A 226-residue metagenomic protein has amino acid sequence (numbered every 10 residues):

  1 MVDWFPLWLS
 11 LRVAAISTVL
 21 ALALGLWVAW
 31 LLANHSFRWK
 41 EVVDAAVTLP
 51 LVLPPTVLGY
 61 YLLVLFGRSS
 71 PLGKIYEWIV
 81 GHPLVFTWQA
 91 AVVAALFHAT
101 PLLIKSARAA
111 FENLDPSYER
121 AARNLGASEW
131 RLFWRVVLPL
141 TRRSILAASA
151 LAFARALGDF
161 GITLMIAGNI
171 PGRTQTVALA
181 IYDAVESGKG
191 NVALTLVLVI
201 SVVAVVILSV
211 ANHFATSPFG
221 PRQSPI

Functional and structural regions predicted by a protein language model:
M1-F5, I166-V205: Interhelical loop and adjacent transmembrane-helix boundary motif in polytopic membrane transport permeases
M1-V19, L31-W39, W78-G81, A184-N191: Periplasmic/extracellular loop-to-transmembrane helix junction in inner-membrane transport proteins
I16-V47, Y60-L62, A110-E112, P116-Y118 (+3 more regions): Transmembrane-helix boundary motif in ABC transporter permease subunits
V19, F97, I104-A107, F111 (+3 more regions): Transmembrane alpha-helices
H35-V43, P71-L72, T87, S117 (+3 more regions): Membrane-helix interface segments
W39, P101, S106-A127, L194-I226: C-terminal transmembrane helix and the adjacent membrane-cytosol boundary/short C-terminal tail of inner/organellar
G59-L96, A167-I170: Membrane-interfacial helix termini and adjacent extracytoplasmic/periplasmic loops of multi-pass transporters
G67-S70, I145-D183: Non-cytoplasmic
